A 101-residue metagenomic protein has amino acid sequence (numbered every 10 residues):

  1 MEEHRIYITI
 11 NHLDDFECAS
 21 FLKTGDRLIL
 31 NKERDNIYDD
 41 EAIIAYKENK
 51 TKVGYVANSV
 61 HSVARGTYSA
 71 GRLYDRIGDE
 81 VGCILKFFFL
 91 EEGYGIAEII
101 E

Functional and structural regions predicted by a protein language model:
M1-E101: Conserved active-site motif detector
